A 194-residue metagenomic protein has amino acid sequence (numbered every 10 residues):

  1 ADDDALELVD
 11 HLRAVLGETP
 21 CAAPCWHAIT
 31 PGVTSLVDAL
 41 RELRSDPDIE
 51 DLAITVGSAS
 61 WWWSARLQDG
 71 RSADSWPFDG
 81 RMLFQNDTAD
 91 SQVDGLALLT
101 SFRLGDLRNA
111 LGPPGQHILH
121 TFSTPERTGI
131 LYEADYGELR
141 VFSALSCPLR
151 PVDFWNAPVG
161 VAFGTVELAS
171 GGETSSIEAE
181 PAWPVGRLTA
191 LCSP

Functional and structural regions predicted by a protein language model:
A1-T19, D69-R81: Compositionally biased P/S/T/G-rich terminal and signal peptide-adjacent segments that lie outside catalytic cores
E7, A14-E18, I29-D38, E42-L43 (+2 more regions): Non-cytosolic coordination micro-motifs
A22-H27: N-terminal post-signal-peptidase region of extra-cytosolic proteins
E50-I54, M82-N86: Short, exposed beta-strand/loop patches in secreted or surface proteins that constitute
A53-R71: Acidic helix-start/capping segments at beta-turn-to-alpha-helix junctions
A65-F84, E138-L149: Long, compositionally biased
